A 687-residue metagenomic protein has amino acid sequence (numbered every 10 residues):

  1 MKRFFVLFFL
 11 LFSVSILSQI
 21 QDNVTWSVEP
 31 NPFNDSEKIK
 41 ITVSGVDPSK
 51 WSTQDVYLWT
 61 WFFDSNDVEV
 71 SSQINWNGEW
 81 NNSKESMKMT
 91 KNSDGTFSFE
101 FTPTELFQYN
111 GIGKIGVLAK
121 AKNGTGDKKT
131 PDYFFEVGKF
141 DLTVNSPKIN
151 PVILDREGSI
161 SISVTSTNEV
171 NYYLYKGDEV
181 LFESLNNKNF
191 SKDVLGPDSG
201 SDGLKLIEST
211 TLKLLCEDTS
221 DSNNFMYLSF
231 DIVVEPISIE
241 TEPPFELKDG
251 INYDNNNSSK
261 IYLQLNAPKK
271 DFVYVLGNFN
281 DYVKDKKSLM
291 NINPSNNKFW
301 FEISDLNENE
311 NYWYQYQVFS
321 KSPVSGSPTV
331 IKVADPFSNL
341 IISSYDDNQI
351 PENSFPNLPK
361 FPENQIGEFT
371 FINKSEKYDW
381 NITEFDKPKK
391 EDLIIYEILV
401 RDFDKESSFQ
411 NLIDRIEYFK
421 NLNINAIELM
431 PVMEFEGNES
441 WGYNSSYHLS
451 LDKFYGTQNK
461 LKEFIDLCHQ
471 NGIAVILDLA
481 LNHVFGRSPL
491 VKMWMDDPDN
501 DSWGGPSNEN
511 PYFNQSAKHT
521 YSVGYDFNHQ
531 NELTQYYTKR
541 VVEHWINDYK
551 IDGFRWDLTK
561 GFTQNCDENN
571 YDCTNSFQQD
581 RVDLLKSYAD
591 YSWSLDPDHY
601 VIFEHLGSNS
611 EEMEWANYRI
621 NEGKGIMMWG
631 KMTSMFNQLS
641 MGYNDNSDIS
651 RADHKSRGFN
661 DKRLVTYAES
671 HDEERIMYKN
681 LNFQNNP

Functional and structural regions predicted by a protein language model:
M1-D22: Bacterial Sec-dependent N-terminal signal peptides
Q19-N34, E136-D155, I239: Short, compositionally biased P/S/T/A/G/V-rich stretches that sit at domain boundaries
D55-Q108, E179-L195, G200, N255 (+2 more regions): Aromatic-rich carbohydrate-binding modules that target alpha-glucans
G111-V117, E208-L214, E310-Y314: Exposed beta-strand face motif in extracellular beta-rich ectodomains
A119-A121, C216-D218, V318: Conserved structural position at the C-terminal beta-strand of extracellular beta-sandwich adhesion modules
D231-V273, V330-D392: Basic K/R-rich, polyanion-interacting modules in nucleoproteins and related proteins
E376-K550, L558-F577, S587-S594: Substrate-binding/active-site clefts of carbohydrate-active enzymes
M433-E434, W441-N444, L558-Y667: Active-site-proximal helices and loops of the catalytic beta/alpha 8
